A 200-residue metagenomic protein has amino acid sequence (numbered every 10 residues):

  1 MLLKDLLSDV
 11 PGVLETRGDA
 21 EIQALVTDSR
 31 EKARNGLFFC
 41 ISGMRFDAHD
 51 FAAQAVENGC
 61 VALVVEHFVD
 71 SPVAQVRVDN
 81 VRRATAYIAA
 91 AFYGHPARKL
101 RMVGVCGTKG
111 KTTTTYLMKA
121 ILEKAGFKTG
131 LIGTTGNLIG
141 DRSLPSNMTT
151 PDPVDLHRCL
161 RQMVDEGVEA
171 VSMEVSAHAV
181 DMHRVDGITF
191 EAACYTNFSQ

Functional and structural regions predicted by a protein language model:
M1-Y87, A91: N-terminal leader/targeting and accessory segments in enzymes
L7, T85-Q200: Phosphate-binding loop of NTP-binding sites
